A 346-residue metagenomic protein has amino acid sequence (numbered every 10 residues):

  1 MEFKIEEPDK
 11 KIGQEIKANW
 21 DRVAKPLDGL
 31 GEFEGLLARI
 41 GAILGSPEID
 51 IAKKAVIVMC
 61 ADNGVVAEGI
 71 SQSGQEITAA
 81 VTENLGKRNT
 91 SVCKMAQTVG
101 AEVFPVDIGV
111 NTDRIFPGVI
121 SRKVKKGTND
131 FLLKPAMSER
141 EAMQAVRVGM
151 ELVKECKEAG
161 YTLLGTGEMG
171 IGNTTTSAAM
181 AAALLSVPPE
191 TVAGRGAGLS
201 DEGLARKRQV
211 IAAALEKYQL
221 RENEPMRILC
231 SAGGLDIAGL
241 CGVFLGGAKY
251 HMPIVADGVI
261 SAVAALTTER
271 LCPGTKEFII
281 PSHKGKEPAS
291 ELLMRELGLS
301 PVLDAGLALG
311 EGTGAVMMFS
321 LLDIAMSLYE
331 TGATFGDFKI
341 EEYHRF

Functional and structural regions predicted by a protein language model:
M1-F346: N-terminal loops that bind phosphate or other acidic moieties and the adjacent beta-alpha structural core
